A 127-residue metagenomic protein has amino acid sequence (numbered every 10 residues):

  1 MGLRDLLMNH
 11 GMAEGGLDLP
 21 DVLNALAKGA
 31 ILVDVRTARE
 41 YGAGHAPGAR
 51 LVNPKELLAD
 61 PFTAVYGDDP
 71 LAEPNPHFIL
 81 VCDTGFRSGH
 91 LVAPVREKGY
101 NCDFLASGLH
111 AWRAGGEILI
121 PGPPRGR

Functional and structural regions predicted by a protein language model:
M1-I31, A38-H77, F86-R127: Rhodanese-like catalytic fold shared by cysteine-dependent sulfurtransferases and DSP/PTP-type phosphatases
V81: Short, surface-exposed ligand- or partner-binding patches at beta-edge/loop junctions that are enriched in aromatics
